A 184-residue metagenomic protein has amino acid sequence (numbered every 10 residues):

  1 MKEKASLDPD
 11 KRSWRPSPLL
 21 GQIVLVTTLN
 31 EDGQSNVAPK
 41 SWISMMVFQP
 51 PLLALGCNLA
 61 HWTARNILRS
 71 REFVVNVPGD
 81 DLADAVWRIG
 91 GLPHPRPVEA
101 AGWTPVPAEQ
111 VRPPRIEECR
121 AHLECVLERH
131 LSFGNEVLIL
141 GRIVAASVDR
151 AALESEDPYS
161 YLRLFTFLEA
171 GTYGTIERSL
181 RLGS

Functional and structural regions predicted by a protein language model:
M1-S184: Basic, polyanion-binding surface patches
